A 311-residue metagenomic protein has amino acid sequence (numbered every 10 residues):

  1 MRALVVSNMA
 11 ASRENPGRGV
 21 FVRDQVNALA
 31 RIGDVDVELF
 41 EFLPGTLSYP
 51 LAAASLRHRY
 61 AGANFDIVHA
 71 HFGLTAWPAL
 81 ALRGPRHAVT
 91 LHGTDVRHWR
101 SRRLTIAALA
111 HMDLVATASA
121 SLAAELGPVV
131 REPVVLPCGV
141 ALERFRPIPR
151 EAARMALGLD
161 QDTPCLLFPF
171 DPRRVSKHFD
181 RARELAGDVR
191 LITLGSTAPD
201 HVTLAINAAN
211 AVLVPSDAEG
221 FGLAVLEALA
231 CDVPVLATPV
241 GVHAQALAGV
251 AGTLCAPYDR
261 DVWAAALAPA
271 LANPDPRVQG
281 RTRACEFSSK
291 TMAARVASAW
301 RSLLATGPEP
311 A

Functional and structural regions predicted by a protein language model:
L4, D160-K177, R183-D188: Conserved donor-binding/catalytic core segment of Leloir-type glycosyltransferases
G17, Y258, A272-S302: A charged, aromatic-enriched C-terminal amphipathic alpha-helix characteristic of glycosyltransferases across folds
A70-T75: Short His-centered aromatic/hydrophobic patch
L109, L204-A209, V296: Short alpha-helical donor nucleotide-sugar binding micro-motif in glycosyltransferases
A110-R150: Donor nucleotide-sugar binding/catalytic pocket of nucleotide-sugar-dependent glycosyltransferases
D217: Aromatic "clamp/platform" in nucleotide-sugar-dependent glycosyltransferases that forms part of the donor/acceptor
P234-A237: Short hydrophobic beta-strand element within catalytic cores of glycosyltransferases and related nucleotide-activated
G249-D261, A268-P274: Conserved acidic donor-binding segment of nucleotide-sugar-dependent glycosyltransferases
